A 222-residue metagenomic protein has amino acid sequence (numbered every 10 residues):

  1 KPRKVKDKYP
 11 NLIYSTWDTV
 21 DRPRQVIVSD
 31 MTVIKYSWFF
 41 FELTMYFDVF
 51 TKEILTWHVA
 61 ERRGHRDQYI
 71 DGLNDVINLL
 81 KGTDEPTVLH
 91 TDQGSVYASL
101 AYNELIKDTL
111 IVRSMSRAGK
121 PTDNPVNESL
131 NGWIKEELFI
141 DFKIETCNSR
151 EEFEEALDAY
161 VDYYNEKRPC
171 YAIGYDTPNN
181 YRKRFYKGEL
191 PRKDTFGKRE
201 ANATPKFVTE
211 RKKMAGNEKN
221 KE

Functional and structural regions predicted by a protein language model:
K1-D21, K120, N179-K187: Basic, flexible linker segments flanking DNA-binding modules in nucleic acid-interacting mobile-element proteins
K4, T91-Q93, S99-L100, R113-E137 (+2 more regions): RNase H-like two-metal-ion nuclease catalytic core shared by retroviral integrases and related mobile-element nucleases
I13, D30, Y46, K52 (+9 more regions): Mobile genetic element proteins and their domesticated derivatives, centered on retroelements and DNA transposons
S15-R63: An active-site-proximal beta-strand-loop segment
F39, H58-G82: Active-site beta-loop-alpha junctions of metal-dependent nucleic acid enzymes, especially the RNase H-like/DDE
E53, R62, N74-I77, E104 (+1 more regions): Retroviral integrase
E53-W57, R113-S116, I140-F142: Short small-residue beta-strand/loop micro-motif enriched in glycine and branched aliphatics
K107-I111, E136-E222: C-terminal domain-tail junction helix/linker
